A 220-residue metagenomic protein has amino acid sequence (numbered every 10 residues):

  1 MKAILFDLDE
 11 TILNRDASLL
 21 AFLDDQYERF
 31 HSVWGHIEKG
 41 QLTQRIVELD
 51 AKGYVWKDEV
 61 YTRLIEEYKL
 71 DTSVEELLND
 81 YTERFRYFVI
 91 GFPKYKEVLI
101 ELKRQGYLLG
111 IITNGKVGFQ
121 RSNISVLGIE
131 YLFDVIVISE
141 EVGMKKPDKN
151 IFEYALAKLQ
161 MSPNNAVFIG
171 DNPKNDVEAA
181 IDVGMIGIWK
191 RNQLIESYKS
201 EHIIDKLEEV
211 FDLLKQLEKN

Functional and structural regions predicted by a protein language model:
M1-I4, I100-K103, I112, K116-V117 (+1 more regions): Asp-based, Mg2+/Mn2+-dependent phosphohydrolase catalytic module
M1-P93: N-terminal helical cap/lid subdomain that shapes the substrate entry/recognition surface in HAD-like hydrolases
A17-A21, E59, P93, E97 (+3 more regions): Generic recognition of short, well-ordered alpha-helical segments
K94-G106: Catalytic-core regions built around general acid/base machinery
